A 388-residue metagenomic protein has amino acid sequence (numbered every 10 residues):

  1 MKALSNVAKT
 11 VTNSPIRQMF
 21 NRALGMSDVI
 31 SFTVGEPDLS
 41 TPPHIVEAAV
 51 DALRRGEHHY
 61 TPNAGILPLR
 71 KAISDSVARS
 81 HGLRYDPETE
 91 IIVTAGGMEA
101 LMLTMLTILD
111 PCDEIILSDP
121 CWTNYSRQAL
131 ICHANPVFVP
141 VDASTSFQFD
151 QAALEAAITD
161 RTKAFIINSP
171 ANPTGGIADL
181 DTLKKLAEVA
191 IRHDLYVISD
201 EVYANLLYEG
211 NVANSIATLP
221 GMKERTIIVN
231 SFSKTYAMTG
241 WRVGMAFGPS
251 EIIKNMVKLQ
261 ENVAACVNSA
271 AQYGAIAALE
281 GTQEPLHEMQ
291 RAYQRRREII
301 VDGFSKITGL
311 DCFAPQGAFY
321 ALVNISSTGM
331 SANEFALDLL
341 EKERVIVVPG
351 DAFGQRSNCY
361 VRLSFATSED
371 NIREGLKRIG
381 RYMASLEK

Functional and structural regions predicted by a protein language model:
K2-L4, K9-T10, I16, F20-M26 (+3 more regions): PLP-dependent class I/II
M19, L53-N63, P68-S74, S80-H81: N-terminal Rossmann-like NAD(P)+-binding subdomain of aldehyde/semialdehyde dehydrogenases
